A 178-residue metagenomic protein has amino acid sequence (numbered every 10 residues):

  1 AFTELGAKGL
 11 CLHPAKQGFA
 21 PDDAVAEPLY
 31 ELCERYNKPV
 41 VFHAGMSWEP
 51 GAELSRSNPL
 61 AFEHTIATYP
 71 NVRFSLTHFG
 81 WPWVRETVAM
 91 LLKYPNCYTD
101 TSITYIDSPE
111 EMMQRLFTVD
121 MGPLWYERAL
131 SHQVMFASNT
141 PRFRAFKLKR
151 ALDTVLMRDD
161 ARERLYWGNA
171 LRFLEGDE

Functional and structural regions predicted by a protein language model:
A1-T3: Extended, non-globular alpha-helical segments
L5-G9, D22-M135: Catalytic pocket-lining loop regions of alpha/beta-barrel enzymes, especially the amidohydrolase/enolase/GH5 lineages
H13-A20: The substrate-binding groove and active-site-proximal loops of carbohydrate-active enzymes, especially glycoside
Q17, S102-T104, E163-N169: A generic structural motif
Q17, W81, R142, R172: Active-site micro-motifs of SAM-dependent methyltransferase domains
L124, L130-Q133, F143-E178: Mid-to-C-terminal alpha-helical segments outside catalytic/metal-binding sites
A137-T140: C-terminal active-site rim and adjoining tail of enzyme catalytic domains
